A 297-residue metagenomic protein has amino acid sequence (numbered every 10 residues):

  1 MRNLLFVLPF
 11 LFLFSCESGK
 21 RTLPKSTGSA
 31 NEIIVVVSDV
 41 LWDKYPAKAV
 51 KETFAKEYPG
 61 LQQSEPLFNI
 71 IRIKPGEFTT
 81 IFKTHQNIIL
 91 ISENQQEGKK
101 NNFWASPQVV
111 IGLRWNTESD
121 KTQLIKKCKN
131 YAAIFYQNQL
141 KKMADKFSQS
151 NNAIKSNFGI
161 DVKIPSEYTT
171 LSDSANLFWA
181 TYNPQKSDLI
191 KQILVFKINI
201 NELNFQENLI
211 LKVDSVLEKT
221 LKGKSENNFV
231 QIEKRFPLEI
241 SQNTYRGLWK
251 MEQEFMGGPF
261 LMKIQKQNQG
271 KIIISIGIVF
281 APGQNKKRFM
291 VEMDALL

Functional and structural regions predicted by a protein language model:
M1-L4: Positively charged n-region of N-terminal signal peptides that target proteins for export
L13-S15: C-terminal motif of bacterial Sec signal peptides marking the signal peptidase cleavage site
G19-V110, W115-Q123: Start-of-domain marker
K20, T27-G28, I34-V40, E52 (+3 more regions): Secretory pathway targeting signatures of secreted, lumenal, and periplasmic proteins
V37-W42, I91-E97, P184-K186, K197-N201 (+1 more regions): Short, flexible beta-strand-to-coil junctions
I73-S119, E218-I272, Q284-K287, D294: Signature of long, low-cysteine stretches enriched in small and polar/charged residues
T122-K146, S166-Y168, I272-L297: Surface-exposed amphipathic alpha-helical segments
Q149-D161: Short aromatic-glycine motifs in intrinsically disordered, low-complexity regions
